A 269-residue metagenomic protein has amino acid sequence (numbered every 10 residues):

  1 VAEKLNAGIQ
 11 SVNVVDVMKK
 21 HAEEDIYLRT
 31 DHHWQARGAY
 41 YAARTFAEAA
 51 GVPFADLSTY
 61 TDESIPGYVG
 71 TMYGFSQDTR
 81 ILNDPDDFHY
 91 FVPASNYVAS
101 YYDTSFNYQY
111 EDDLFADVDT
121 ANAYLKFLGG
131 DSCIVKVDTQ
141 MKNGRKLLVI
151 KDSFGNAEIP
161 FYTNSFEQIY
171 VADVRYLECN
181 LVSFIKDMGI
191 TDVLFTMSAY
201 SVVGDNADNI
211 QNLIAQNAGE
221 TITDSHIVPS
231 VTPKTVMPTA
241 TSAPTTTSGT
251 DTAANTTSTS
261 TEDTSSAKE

Functional and structural regions predicted by a protein language model:
V1-E269: Extracellular glycan-modifying ectodomains
